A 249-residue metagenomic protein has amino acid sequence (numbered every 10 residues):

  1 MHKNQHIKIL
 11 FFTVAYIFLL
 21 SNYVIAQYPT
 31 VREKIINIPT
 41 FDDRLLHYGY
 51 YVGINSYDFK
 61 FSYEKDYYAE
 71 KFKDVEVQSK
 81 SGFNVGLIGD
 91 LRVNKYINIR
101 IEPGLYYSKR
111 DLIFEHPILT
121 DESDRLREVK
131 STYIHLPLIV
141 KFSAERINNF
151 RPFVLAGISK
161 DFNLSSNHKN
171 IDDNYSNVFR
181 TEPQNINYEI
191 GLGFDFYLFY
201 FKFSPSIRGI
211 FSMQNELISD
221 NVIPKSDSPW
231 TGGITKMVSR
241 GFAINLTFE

Functional and structural regions predicted by a protein language model:
M1-V31, L246-E249: Bacterial Sec-dependent N-terminal signal peptides
I25-K80, E249: Short glycine/proline- and aromatic-enriched beta-strand/turn motifs that initiate or cap beta-hairpins
R32-E33, D42-L46, I54-K60, I88-N167 (+2 more regions): Gram-negative (and chloroplast) outer-membrane scaffold detector with strong preference for beta-barrel transmembrane
I35-I36, E70-V75, D121-R127, N174-R180 (+1 more regions): Extracellular loop and loop/strand-boundary signature of outer-membrane beta-barrel proteins
R44-L46, S79-F83, K130-L136, F150 (+2 more regions): Residues that define the transmembrane beta-barrel architecture of outer-membrane proteins
F61-Y67, L112-T120, S165-D173, E216-I223: Outer-membrane beta-barrel translocator domains and adjoining extracellular loop/strand segments of Gram-negative
L198-E249: Predominantly the C-terminal beta-signal and adjacent terminal strand-loop region of outer-membrane beta-barrel
